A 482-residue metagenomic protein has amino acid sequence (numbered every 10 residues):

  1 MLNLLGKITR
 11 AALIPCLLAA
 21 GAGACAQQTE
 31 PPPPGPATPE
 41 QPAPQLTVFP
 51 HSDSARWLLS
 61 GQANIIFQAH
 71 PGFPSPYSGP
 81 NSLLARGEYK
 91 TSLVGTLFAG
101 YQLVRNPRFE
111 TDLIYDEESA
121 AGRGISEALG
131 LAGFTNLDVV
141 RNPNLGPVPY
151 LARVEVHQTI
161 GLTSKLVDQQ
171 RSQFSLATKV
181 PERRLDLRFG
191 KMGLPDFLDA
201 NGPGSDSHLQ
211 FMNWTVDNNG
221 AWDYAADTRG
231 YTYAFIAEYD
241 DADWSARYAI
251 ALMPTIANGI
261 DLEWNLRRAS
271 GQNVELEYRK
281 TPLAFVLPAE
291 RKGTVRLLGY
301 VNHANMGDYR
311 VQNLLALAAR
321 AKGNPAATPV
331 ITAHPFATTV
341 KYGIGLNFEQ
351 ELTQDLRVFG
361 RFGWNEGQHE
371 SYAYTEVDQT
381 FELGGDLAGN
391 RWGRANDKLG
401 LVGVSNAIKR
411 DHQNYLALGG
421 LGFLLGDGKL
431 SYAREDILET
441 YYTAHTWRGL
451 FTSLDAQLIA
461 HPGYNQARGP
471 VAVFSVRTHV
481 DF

Functional and structural regions predicted by a protein language model:
L2, L17, G23-G87, F98 (+3 more regions): N-terminal periplasmic/intermembrane-space "pro-region" immediately following the signal or transit peptide
T47-L59, P71-G72, G100-L113, G161-L185 (+6 more regions): Short loop/turn motifs that connect adjacent beta-strands in outer-membrane beta-barrel proteins
W57, T91-L97, Y150-V156, L185 (+7 more regions): Hydrophobic, lipid-facing positions within transmembrane beta-strands of outer-membrane proteins
A63-A69, L113-S119, L187-K191, Y248-L252 (+7 more regions): Transmembrane beta-barrel strands of outer-membrane/channel proteins
Y101-R105, Q158-I160, K191, E238-D241 (+6 more regions): Residue-level signature of outer-membrane beta-barrel architecture
L129-G146, Y150, T163-E275, G420-L430: Surface-exposed coil loops of outer-membrane beta-barrel proteins
R153-K165, L401, P470-F482: Outer-membrane beta-barrel "beta-signal"
E277, L298-P335, F359, E366 (+1 more regions): Outer membrane beta-barrel transmembrane domains
